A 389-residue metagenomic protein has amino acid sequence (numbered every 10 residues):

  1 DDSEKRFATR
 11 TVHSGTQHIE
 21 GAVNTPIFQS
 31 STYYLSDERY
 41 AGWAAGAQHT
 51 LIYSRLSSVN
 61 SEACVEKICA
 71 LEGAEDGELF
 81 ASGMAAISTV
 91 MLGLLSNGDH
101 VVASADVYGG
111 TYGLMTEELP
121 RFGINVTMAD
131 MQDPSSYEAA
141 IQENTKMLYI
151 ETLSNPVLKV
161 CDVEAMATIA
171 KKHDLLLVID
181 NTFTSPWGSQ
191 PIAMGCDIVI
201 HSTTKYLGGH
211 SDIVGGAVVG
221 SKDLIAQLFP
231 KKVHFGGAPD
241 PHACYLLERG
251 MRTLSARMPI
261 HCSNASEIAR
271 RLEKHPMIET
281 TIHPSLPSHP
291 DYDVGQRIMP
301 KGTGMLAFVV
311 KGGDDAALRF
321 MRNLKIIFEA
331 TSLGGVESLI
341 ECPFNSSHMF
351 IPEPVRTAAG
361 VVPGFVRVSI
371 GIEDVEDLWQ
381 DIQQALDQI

Functional and structural regions predicted by a protein language model:
D1-S58, E66: N-terminal "arm"/small-domain region of PLP-dependent enzymes with the aminotransferase-like
D2-S3, A8-Q17, D76-M277, I282 (+1 more regions): Conserved PLP-enzyme active-site core in the AAT-like
K5, R10, T116-E117, N125 (+4 more regions): PLP-dependent enzyme catalytic core of the Aspartate aminotransferase-like
T16, Q29-L35, K205, T253 (+6 more regions): Glycine-rich beta-alpha junction loops
L35-A85, G110-E117: Conserved N-terminal alpha-helix of the aminotransferase class I/II PLP-enzyme fold
L71, L272-P276, L324: Acidic-histidine catalytic/liganding microenvironments
G236, L324-S332, A385-I389: A common structural junction motif
I278-V366, I370: Conserved C-terminal alpha-helix-loop-beta "cap" of PLP-dependent enzymes that closes/shapes the active-site mouth
